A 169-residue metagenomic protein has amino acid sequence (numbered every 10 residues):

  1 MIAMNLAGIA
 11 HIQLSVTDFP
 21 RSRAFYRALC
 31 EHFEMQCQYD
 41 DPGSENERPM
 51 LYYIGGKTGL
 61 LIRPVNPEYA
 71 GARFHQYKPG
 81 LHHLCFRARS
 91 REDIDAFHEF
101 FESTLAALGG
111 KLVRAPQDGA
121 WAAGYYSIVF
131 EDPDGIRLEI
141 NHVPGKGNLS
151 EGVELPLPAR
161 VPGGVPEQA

Functional and structural regions predicted by a protein language model:
M1-R23, L84, P144-A169: N-terminal beta-strand motif that seeds the catalytic metal site of vicinal oxygen chelate
I2-A3, L51-R89, D93-A96, S103: Long, continuous compositionally biased terminal/linker segments
A3, Q36, E68-A72, A107-V113 (+1 more regions): Secreted/extracellular ectodomain signature
L6, Q13-L60: Core segments of cupin and vicinal oxygen chelate
G8, G80, G124: Exposed loop/turn and edge beta-strand positions of beta-sandwich/beta-sheet ligand-binding modules
V16-R21, L84-P133: Vicinal oxygen chelate
G43, D118, N141-V143: Residue-level structural signal for beta-strand termini and adjacent loop
